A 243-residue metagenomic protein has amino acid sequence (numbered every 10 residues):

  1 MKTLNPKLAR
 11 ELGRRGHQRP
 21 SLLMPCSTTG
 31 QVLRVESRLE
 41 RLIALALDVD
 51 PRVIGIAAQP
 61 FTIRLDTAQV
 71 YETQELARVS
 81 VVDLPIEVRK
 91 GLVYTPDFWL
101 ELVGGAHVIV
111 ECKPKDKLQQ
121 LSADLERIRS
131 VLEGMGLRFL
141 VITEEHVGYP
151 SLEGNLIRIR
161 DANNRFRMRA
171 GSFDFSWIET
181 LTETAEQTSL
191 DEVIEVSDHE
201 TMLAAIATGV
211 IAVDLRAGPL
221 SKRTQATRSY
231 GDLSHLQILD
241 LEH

Functional and structural regions predicted by a protein language model:
M1-H243: Electrostatic, structured charged patches in enzyme active sites and in nucleic-acid/phosphate-binding
